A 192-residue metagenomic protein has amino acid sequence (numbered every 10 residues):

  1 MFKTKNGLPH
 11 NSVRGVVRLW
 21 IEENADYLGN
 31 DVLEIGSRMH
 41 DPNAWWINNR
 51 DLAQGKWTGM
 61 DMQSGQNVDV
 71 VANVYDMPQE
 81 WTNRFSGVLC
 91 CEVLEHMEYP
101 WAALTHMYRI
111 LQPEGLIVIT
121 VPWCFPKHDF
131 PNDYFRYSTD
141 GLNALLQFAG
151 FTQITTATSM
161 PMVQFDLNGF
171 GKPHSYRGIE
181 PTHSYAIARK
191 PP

Functional and structural regions predicted by a protein language model:
M1-D26: Class I SAM-dependent methyltransferase Rossmann-like catalytic core, especially the SAM/SAH-binding loop
G7, E98-Q112, L116-P192: S-adenosyl-L-methionine-dependent methyltransferase catalytic module, highlighting the catalytic core
A25-L28, L52, A149: A structural signal for short coil/turn segments at secondary-structure junctions
D26, T82, G178-E180: Short, flexible hinge/linker loops that cap or flank conserved catalytic cores
N30-H128, S138-N143, I187-A188: Conserved SAM-binding loop
